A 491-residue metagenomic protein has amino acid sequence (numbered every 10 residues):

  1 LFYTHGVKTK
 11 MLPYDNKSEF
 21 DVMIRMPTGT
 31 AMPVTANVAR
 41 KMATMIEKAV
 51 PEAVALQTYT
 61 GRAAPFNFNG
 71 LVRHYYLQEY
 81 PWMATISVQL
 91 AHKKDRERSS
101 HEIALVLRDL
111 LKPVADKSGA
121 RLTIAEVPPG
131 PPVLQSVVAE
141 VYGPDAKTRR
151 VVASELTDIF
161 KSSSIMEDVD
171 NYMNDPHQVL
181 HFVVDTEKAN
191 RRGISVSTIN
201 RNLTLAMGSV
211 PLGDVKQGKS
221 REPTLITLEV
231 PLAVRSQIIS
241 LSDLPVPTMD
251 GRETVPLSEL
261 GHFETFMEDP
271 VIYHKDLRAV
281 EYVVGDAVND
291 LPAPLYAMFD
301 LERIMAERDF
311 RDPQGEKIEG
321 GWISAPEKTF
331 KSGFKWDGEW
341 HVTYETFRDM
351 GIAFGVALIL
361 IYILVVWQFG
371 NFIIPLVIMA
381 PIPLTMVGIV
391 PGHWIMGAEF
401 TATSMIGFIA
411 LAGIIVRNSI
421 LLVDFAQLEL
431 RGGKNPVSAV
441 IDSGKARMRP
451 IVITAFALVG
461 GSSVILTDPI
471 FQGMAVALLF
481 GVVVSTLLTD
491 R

Functional and structural regions predicted by a protein language model:
L1, T28-V34, R40, N67 (+2 more regions): Interfacial helix-loop-helix hairpins and adjacent transmembrane helices of multi-pass alpha-helical membrane proteins
L1-T30, L71-R73, S136, I465-Q472: Transmembrane helices with small-residue packing motifs
D21-M23, A84-R108, V138-Y142, T224-T227 (+2 more regions): A short beta-strand structural signal in non-transmembrane regions
V22, T35, I86, L107 (+17 more regions): Residue-level signature of catalytic and energy-coupling elements of molecular machines, predominantly ATP/GTP-dependent
V34-P132, D158, E187-S209, K216: Solvent-exposed, membrane-proximal periplasmic/extracellular interface segments of envelope transport and secretion
A49, R150-A153, T157-A357, V366-F369 (+1 more regions): Extracytoplasmic/periplasmic membrane-proximal domains and adjacent transmembrane bundles of envelope biogenesis
L71-V72, V133-Y142, E187, T227-V230: Short, low-order "capping/linker" segments at domain edges
L360-M448, V452-D468, F480, V484 (+1 more regions): Hydrophobic transmembrane alpha-helices and their membrane-interface caps in long multi-pass transport proteins
